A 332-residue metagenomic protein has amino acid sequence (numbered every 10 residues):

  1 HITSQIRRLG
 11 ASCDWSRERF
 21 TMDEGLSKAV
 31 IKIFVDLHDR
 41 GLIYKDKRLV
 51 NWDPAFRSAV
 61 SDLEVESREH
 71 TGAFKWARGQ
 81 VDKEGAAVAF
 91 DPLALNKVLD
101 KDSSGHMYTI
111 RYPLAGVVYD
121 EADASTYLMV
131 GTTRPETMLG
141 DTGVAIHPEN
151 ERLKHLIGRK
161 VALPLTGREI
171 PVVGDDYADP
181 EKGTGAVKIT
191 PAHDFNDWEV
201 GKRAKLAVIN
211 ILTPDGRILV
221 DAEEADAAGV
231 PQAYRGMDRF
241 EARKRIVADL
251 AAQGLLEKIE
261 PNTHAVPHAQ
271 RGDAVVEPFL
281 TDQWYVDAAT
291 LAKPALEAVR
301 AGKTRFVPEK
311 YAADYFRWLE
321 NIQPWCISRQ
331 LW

Functional and structural regions predicted by a protein language model:
H1-A122, K182-W332: Residue patterns forming the tRNA-binding/recognition surfaces of aminoacyl-tRNA synthetases and related DALR
L114, D123, L128-V130, P135-I189 (+1 more regions): Protease-associated
